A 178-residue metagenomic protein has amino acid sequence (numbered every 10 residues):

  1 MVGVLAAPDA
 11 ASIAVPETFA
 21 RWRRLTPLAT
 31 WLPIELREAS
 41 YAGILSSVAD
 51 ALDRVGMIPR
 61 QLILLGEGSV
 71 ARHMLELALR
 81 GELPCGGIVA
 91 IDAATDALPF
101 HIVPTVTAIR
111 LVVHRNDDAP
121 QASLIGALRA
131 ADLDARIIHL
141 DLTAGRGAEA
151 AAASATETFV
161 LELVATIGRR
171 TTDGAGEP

Functional and structural regions predicted by a protein language model:
M1-T30, E35: Short, surface-exposed "cap/lid" segments of acyl-processing enzymes
L36-P59: Alpha/beta-hydrolase active-site loop
L64-L65, I88: Conserved alpha/beta-hydrolase fold motif
L65-M74: Gly/Ala-rich beta-loop-alpha elbow adjacent to hydrolase catalytic centers
E76-R80: Active-site signature of alpha/beta-hydrolase-fold catalytic machinery across serine- and Asp/Cys-nucleophile hydrolases
L83-T95: A conserved short beta-strand
D92-G168: The feature captures the conserved acid-bearing segment of alpha/beta-hydrolase catalytic domains
